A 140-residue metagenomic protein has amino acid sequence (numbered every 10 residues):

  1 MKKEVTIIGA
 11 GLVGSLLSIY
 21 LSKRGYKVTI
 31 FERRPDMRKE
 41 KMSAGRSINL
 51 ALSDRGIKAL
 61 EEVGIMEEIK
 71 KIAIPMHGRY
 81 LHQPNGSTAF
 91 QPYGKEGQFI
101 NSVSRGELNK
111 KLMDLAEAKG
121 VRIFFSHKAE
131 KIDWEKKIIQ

Functional and structural regions predicted by a protein language model:
K2-E4, S126: Phosphate-coordination loops involved in phosphoryl transfer and adenosine-cofactor binding
E4-H77, I100-E107: Glycine-rich FAD cofactor-binding loop and adjacent beta-loop-alpha segment at the N-terminus of flavoprotein
S53-Q140: Conserved N-terminal helical subregion
